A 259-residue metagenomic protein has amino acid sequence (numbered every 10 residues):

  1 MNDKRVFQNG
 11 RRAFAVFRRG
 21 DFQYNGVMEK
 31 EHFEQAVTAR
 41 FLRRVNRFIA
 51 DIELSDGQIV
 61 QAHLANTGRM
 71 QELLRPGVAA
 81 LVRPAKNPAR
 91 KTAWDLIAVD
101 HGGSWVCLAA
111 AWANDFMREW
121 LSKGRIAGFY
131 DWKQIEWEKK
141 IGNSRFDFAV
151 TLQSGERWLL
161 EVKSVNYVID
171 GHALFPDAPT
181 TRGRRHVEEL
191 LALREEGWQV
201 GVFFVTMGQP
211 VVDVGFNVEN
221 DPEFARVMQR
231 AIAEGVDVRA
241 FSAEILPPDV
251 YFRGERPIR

Functional and structural regions predicted by a protein language model:
Q23-Y24: Short, positively charged and aromatic/hydrophobic N-terminal segments
E29, M207-R259: Domain-level recognition of nuclease-like catalytic cores that cleave nucleotide substrates
A39, F146-D177, L190: Conserved catalytic cores of phosphodiester-cleaving nucleases, focusing on short active-site segments
R47-D51: Short aromatic-glycine-enriched beta-strand elements
G68-L81: Short nucleic-acid-contacting surface segments enriched for D/E, G, S/T with interspersed K/R
Q71, G102-E136: Acidic-basic catalytic patches of nuclease active cores, encompassing PD-(D/E)XK and other metal-cofactor nuclease
V78-N87, S242: Flexible glycine-rich surface loops and low-complexity tracts that mediate binding to linear polymers
G171-T181, E188-N220, S242: Nucleic-acid nuclease catalytic cores
